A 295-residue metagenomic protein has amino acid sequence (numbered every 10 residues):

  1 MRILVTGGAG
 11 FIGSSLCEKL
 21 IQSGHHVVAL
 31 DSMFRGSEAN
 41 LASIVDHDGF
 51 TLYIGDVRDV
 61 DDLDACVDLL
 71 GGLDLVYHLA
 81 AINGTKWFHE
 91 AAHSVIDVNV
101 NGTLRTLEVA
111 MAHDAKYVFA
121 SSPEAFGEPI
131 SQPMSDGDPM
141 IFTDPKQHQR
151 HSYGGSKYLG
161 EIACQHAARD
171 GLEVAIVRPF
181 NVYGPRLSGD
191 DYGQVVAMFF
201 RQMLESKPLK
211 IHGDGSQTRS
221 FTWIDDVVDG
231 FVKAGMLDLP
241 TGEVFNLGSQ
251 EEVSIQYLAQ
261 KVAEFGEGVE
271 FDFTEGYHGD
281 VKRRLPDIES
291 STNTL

Functional and structural regions predicted by a protein language model:
M1-V182: N-terminal Rossmann-like NAD(P)+-binding domain of SDR-like oxidoreductases, especially those catalyzing
L16, L204-L295: C-terminal substrate-binding subdomain of Rossmann-fold SDR/epimerase-dehydratase oxidoreductases
L30, Y77, G84, A92 (+7 more regions): Generic anion/oxyanion-binding catalytic loop in active/binding sites
G36, R58, E90, V98-N101 (+7 more regions): Residue-level signal for the nucleotide or nucleotide-sugar donor/cofactor binding architecture
E38-L41, E161, A197, E252 (+2 more regions): Short, surface-exposed alpha-helical segments at coil->helix boundaries
A39-A42, A65, P129-Q132, L187-D191 (+2 more regions): Short aromatic-enriched loop/helix-cap "lid" or pocket-rim segments at secondary-structure transitions that line
D61-D64, D74, K86, H93 (+7 more regions): Residues in well-ordered alpha-helical elements
S131-P139, Y158, I162-R219, I224-K233 (+2 more regions): NAD(P)-dependent short-chain dehydrogenase/reductase
